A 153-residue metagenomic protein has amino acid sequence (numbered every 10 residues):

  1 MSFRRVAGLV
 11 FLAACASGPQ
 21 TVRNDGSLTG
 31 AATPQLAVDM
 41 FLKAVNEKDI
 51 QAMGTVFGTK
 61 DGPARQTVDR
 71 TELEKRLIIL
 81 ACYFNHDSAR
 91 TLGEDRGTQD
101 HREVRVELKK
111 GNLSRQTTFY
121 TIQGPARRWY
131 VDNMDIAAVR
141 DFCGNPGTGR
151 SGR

Functional and structural regions predicted by a protein language model:
M1-A7: Bacterial N-terminal signal peptides that target proteins for export
R5, G30-A32, K43, L73 (+1 more regions): Alpha-helical interaction segments
A13-A14: C-terminal motif of bacterial Sec signal peptides marking the signal peptidase cleavage site
S17-T21: Short, charge-rich, low-complexity alpha-helical interaction segments
S27-T29, Q35-M40, E47-H101, K109-N112: Short solvent-exposed beta->alpha transition segments
A81-Y83, A89-R153: Exposed beta-sheet edge and beta->alpha loop/turn motif
